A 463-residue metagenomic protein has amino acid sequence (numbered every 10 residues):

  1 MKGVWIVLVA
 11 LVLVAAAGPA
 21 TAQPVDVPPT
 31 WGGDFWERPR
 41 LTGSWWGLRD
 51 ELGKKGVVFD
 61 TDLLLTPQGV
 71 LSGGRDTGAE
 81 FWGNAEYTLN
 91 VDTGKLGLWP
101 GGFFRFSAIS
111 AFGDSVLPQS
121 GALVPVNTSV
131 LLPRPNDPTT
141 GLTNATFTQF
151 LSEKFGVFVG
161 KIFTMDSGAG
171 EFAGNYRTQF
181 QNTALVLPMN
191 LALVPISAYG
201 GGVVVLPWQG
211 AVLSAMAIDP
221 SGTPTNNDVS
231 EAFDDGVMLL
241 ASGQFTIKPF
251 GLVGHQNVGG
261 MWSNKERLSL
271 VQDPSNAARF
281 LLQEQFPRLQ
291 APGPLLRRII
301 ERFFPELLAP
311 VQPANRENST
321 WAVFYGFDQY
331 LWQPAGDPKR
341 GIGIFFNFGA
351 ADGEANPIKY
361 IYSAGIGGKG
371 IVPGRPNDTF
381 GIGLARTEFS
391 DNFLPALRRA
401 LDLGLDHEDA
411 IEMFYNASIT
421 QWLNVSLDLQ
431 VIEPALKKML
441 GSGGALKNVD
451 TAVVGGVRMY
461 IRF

Functional and structural regions predicted by a protein language model:
L8, G18-T66, D76, G94 (+1 more regions): N-terminal periplasmic/intermembrane-space "pro-region" immediately following the signal or transit peptide
G43-F59, D92-R105, E153-K154, Q209-G210 (+5 more regions): Short loop/turn motifs that connect adjacent beta-strands in outer-membrane beta-barrel proteins
V57, G83-Y87, T140-F147, S197-V203 (+5 more regions): Hydrophobic, lipid-facing positions within transmembrane beta-strands of outer-membrane proteins
F59-P67, F104-S110, V157-K161, L213-D219 (+5 more regions): Transmembrane beta-barrel strands of outer-membrane/channel proteins
Q68-G83, G97-N144, L268, A435-M439: Surface-exposed loop and membrane-interface regions of Gram-negative outer-membrane beta-barrel proteins
L117-T146, E153-S242, L397-R398, L403: Surface-exposed coil loops of outer-membrane beta-barrel proteins
S242-Q244, G259-W321, Q333, D352-L440 (+2 more regions): Outer membrane beta-barrel transmembrane domains
I382, V449-F463: Outer-membrane beta-barrel "beta-signal"
